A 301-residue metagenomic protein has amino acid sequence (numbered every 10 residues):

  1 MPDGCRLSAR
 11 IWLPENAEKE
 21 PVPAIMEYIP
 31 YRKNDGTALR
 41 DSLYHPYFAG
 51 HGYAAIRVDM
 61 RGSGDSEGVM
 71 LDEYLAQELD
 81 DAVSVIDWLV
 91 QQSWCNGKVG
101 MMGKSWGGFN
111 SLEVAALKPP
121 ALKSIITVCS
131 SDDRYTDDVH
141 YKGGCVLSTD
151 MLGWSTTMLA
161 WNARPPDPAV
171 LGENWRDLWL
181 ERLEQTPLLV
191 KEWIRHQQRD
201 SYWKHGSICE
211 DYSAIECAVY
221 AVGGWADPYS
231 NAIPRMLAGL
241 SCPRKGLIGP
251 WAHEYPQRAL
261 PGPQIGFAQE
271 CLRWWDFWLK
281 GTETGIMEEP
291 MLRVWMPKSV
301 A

Functional and structural regions predicted by a protein language model:
P2-C5, A17, P120-A121, L188-K191 (+5 more regions): Alpha/beta-hydrolase-fold serine-hydrolase catalytic core, especially in secreted/extracellular enzymes
S8-W12: Conserved beta-strand in the GNAT
N16-Q91, V139-Y141, V146: Cap/lid segment of the alpha/beta-hydrolase catalytic domain
P21-A24, H51-A54, C95-K98, P120-S124 (+2 more regions): Loop/turn elements at helix/coil->beta-strand transitions in domains of secreted/extracellular proteins
Q77, M102, F109-A169, W175 (+2 more regions): A catalytic-pocket lid/entrance helix-loop region that shapes and gates access to the active site across common
V83, L112-A116, P234: Short, hydrophobic alpha-helix immediately C-terminal to the catalytic nucleophile
S93-W106: Alpha/beta-hydrolase fold nucleophile elbow
A163-S207: Alpha/beta-hydrolase
